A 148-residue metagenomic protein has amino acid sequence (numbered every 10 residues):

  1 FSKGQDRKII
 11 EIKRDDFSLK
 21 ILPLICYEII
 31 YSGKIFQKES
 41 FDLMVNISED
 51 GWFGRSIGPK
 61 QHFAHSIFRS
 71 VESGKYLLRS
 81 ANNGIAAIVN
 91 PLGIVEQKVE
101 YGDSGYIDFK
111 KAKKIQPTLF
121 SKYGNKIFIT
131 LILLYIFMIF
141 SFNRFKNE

Functional and structural regions predicted by a protein language model:
F1-E148: Enzyme catalytic cores with a strong preference for nitrogen-chemistry domains
